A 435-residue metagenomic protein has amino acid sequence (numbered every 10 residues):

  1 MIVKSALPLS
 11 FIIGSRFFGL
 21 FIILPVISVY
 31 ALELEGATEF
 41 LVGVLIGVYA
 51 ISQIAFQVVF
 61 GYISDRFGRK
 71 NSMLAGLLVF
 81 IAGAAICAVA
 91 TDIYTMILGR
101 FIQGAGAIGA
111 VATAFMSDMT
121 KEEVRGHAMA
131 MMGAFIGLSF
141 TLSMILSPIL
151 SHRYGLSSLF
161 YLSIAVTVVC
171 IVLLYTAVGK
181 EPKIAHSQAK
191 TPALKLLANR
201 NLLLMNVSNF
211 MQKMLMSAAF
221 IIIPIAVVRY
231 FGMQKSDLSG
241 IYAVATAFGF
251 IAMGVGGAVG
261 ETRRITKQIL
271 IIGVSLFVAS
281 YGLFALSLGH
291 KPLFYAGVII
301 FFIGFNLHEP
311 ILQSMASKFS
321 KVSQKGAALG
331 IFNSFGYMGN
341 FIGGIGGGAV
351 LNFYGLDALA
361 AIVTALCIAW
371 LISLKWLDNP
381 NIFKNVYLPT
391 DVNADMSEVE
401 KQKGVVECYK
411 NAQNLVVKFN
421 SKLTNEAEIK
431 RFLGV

Functional and structural regions predicted by a protein language model:
I2, V178-S208: Juxtamembrane intracellular "pre-TM" segments in multi-pass secondary transporters
P25-E39, I221-D237: Short amphipathic helix-loop junctions that connect adjacent transmembrane helices in Major Facilitator Superfamily/SLC
A50-V58, F140-T141, T246-G254, N340-F341: Residue-level signature of mid-helix packing/kink "hotspots" within the transmembrane helices of 12-pass Major
A55-T91: Conserved MFS/SLC helix-loop-helix module at the cytosolic interface between two early adjacent transmembrane helices
Q57-G68, A252-I265: Helix-to-loop junctions at the C-terminal end of transmembrane segments in multipass secondary transporters
R66-G76, E261-V274: Cytoplasmic membrane-interface "Motif A"-like loop-to-helix N-cap segments of 12-TM Major Facilitator Superfamily
G99-I136: Cytoplasmic helix-loop-helix junction between adjacent transmembrane helices in 12-TM secondary transporters
A165-K183, W370-D378: C-terminal membrane-cytosol helix-exit motif in multi-pass small-molecule transporters
